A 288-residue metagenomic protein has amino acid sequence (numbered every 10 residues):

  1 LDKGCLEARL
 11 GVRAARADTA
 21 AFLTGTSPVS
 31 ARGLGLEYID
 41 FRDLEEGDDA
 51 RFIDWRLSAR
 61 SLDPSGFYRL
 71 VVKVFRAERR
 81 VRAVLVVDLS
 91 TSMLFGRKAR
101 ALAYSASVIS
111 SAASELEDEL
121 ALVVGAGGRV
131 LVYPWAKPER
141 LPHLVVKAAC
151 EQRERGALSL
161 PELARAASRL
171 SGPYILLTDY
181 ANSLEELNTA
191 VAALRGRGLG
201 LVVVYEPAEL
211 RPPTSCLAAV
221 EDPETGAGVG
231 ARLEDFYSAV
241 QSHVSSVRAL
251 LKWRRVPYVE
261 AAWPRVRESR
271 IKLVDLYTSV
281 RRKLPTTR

Functional and structural regions predicted by a protein language model:
L1-L23, D43, L57-L62, V72 (+4 more regions): Exposed, interaction-prone extracellular/peripheral surfaces
A20-P64: Extended low-complexity intrinsically disordered regions
S65-R69: Short gly/ser/thr-rich secondary-structure transition/capping motifs
R97-S105: "Short basic amphipathic alpha-helical interaction patches in structured regions
A106-S110: Short, non-transmembrane amphipathic alpha-helical segments
